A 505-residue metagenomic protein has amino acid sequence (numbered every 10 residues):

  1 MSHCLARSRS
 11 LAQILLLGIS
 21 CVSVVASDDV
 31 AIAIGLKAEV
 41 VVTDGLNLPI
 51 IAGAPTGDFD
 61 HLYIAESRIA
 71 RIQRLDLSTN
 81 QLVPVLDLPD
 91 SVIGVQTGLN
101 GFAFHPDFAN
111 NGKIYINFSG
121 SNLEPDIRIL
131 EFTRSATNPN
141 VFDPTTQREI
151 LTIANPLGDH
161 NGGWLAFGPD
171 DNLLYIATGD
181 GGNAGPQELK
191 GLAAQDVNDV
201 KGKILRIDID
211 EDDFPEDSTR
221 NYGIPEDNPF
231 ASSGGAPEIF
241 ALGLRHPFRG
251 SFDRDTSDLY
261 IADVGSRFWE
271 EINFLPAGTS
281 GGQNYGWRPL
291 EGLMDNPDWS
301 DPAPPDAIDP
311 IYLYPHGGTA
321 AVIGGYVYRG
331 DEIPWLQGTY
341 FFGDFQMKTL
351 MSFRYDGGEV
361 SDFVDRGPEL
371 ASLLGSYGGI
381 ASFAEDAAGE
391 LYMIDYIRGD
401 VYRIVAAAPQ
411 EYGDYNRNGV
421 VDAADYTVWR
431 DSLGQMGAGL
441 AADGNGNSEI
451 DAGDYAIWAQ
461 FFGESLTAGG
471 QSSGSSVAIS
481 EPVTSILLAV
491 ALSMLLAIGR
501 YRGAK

Functional and structural regions predicted by a protein language model:
M1-L15, P482-T484, Y501: Bacterial N-terminal signal peptides that target proteins for export
A12-S23, A491-M494: Bacterial N-terminal signal peptides
I19-D29, I498-R500: C-terminal segment of classical bacterial N-terminal signal peptides
V24-V42, P409-V420, V483: Boundary/junction segments of secreted and surface-exposed precursor proteins
D28-G185, R249-W269, G318-G357, G389-L391 (+1 more regions): Acidic, Gly/Ser/Thr-rich repeat motifs that build Ca2+-stabilized beta-propeller blades
I50, G378-S382: Repeated scaffold domains used in trafficking and secretory/extracellular systems, primarily beta-propellers
G57, T97-L99, D107-A109, R128 (+4 more regions): Beta-propeller domain segments
A407-K505: Cellulosome-associated attachment modules in secreted, modular CAZymes
